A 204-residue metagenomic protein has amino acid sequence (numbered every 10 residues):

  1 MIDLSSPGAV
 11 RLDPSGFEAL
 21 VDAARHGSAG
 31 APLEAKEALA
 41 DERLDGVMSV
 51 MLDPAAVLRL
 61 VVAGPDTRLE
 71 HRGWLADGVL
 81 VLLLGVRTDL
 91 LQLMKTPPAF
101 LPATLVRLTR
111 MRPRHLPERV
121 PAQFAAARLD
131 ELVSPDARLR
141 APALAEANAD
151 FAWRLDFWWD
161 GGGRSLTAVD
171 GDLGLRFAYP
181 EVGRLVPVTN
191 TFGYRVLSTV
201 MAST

Functional and structural regions predicted by a protein language model:
M1-T204: Short, surface-exposed polybasic-aromatic patches that bind anionic ligands, especially phosphate groups
